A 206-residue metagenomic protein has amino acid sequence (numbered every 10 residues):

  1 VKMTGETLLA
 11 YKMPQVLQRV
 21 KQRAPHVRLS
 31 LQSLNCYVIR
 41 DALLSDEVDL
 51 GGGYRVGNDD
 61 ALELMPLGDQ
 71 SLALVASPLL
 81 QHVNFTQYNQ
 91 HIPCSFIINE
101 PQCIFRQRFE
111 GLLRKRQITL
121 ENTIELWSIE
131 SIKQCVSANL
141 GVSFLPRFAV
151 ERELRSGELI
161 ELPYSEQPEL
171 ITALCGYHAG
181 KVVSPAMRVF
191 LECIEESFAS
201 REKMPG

Functional and structural regions predicted by a protein language model:
V1-D60: Central regulatory/effector-binding core of bacterial HTH transcription factors
V1-T4, G51, V75, I97 (+2 more regions): Short, well-ordered beta-strand segments
K12, L162-M204: A late-sequence structural motif
V16-A24, R106-T119: Ligand-binding cleft/hinge of the Venus flytrap
N35-R40, L44-V48, Y54, E110-L162: Hydrophobic hinge/microswitch elements
D60-P66, Q70, N84-F85, Q134-G180: Beta-alpha-beta core module
A61-P101, Q107: Flexible hinge/capping segments at coil-to-helix
H82, C94-R116, V183-M187, L191 (+1 more regions): Secondary-structure junction motif
